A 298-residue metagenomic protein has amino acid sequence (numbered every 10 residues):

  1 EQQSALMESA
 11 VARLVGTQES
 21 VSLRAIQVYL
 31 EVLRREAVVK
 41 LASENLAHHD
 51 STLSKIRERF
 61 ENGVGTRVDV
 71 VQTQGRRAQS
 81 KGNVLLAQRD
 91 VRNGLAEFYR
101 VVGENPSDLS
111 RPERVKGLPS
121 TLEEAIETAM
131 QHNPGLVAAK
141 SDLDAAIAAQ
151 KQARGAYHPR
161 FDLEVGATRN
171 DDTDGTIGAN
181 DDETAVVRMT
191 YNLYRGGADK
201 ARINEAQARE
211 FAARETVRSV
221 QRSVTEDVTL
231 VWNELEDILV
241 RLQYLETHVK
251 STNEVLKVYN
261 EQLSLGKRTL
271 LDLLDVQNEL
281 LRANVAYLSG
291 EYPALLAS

Functional and structural regions predicted by a protein language model:
E1-S20, L33-E36, V137, A156-A185 (+3 more regions): Small/polar (Gly/Ser/Thr/Ala-rich) solvent-exposed segments that form structured loops/beta-strands/short helices used
G16-Q131, V231-E234, I238-R241, V258 (+2 more regions): Periplasmic alpha-helical coiled-coil/stalk elements that build and connect Gram-negative outer-membrane
E124-N170: Acidic, glycine-rich loop-and-beta core segments that form the ion-binding/anion-interacting portion of active sites
V224, V231, G266-L270: Alpha-helical heptad-repeat coiled-coil segments that mediate oligomerization/polymerization in large
E236-K267: C-terminal hydrophobic structural anchor segments that stabilize assembly/packing rather than catalytic chemistry
A286-S298: Acidic, low-complexity, intrinsically disordered peripheral segments
